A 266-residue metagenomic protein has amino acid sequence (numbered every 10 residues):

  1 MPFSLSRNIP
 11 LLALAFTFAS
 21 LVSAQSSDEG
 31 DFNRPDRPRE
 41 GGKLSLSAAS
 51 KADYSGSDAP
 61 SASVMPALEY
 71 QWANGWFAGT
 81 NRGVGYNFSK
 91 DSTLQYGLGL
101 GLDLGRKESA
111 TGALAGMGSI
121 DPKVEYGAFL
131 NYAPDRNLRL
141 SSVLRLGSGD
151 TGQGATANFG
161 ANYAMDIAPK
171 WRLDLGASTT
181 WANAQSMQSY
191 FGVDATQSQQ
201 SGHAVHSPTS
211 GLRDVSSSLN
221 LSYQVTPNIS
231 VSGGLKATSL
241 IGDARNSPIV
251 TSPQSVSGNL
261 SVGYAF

Functional and structural regions predicted by a protein language model:
M1-R39: Cleavable N-terminal export/targeting peptides
A24-Y86, Q95, R106: Short glycine/proline- and aromatic-enriched beta-strand/turn motifs that initiate or cap beta-hairpins
E40, P60-P66, S92, I120-Y126 (+3 more regions): Residues that define the transmembrane beta-barrel architecture of outer-membrane proteins
L44-A52, W76-G85, T111-A115, L138-S148 (+2 more regions): Transmembrane beta-strand segments that form the barrel wall of outer-membrane beta-barrel proteins
L44-S50, T80-R82, L98-L102, S142-L146 (+2 more regions): Transmembrane beta-barrel strands of outer-membrane/channel proteins
M65-Q71, A161, Y223, P253-F266: Outer-membrane beta-barrel "beta-signal"
G75-A78, L94, R136-L140, W171-L173 (+1 more regions): Repeated loop/turn-to-beta-strand initiation elements of outer-membrane beta-barrel proteins
Y86, S148-S230, K236-A244, I249-T251 (+1 more regions): Outer-membrane beta-barrel transmembrane domain signature
